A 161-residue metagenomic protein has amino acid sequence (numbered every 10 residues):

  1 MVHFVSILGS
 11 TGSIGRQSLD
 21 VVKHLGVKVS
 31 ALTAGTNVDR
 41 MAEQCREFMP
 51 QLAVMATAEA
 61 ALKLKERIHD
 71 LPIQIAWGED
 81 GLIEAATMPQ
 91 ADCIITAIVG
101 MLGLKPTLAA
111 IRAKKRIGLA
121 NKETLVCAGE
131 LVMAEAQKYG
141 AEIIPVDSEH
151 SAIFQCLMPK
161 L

Functional and structural regions predicted by a protein language model:
M1-M101: N-terminal glycine-/serine-/threonine-rich beta1-alpha1-beta2 phosphate-ribose binding loop of Rossmann-like
Q17-L25, E43-Q44, L125-G140, C156-P159: Active-site-proximal loop->helix
A56-T57, A120-K122: Short beta->alpha connector loops at strand-helix junctions that form conserved, small/polar/Pro-enriched
A60-L62, L82-I83, T124-A128, H150-A152: Short gly/pro/ser/thr-enriched loop/turn and capping motifs at secondary-structure boundaries
L64, M101-A113, K122-E142: Rossmann-fold NAD(P)-binding glycine/threonine-rich loop
W77-E79, N121, D147: Short loop/edge segments at beta-strand edges and connector loops that shape dinucleotide/nucleotide cofactor-binding
R116-I117: A short hydrophobic/small-residue beta-strand
E142-H150: A glycine-rich helix N-cap at a beta->alpha junction
